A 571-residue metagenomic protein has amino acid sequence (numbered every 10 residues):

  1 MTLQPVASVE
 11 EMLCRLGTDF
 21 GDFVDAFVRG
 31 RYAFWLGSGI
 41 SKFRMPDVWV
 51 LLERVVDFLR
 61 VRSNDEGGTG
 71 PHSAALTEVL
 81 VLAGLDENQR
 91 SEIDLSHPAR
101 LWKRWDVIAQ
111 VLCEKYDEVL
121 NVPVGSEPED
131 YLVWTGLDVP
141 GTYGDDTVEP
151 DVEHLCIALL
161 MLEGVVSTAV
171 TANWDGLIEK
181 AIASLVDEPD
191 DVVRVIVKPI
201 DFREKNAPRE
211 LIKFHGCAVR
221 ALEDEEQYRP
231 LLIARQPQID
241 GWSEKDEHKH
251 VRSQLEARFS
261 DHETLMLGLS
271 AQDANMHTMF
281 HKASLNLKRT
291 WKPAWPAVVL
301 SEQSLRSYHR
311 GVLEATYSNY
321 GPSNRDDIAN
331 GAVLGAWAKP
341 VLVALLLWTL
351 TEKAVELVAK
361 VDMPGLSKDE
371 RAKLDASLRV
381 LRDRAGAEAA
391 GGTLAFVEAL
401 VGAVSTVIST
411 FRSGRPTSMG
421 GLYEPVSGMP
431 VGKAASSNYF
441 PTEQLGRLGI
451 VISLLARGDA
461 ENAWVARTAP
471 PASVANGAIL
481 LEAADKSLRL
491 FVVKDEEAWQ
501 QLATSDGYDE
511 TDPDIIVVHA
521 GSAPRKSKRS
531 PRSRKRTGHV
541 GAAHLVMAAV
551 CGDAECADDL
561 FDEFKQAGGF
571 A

Functional and structural regions predicted by a protein language model:
M1-F34, G39-R44, W49, E53-G67 (+8 more regions): SIR2/sirtuin-family catalytic core signature
S8-R15, Y143-E149, Q238-E247: Short, flexible loop segments at the rims of nucleotide/cofactor-binding pockets, characterized by
G17, G21-A33, I40-P46, P98 (+1 more regions): Metabolite-binding pocket within alpha/beta catalytic cores that recognizes anionic/polar moieties
G39-K42, D175-L177, C217-A221, S270-Q272: Short, solvent-exposed loop/turn segments at secondary-structure junctions
G70-S73, E226, K249, R306: Accessory terminal and edge-of-domain segments that mediate assembly/interaction and cofactor placement around
A75-G144: Mobile, glycine- and charge-enriched loop segments and immediately flanking short secondary-structure elements within
E127-L132, V186-F259: Active-site gating loop/helix substructures
K180-A183, L222-R229, N275-F280: A short secondary-structure junction signal
